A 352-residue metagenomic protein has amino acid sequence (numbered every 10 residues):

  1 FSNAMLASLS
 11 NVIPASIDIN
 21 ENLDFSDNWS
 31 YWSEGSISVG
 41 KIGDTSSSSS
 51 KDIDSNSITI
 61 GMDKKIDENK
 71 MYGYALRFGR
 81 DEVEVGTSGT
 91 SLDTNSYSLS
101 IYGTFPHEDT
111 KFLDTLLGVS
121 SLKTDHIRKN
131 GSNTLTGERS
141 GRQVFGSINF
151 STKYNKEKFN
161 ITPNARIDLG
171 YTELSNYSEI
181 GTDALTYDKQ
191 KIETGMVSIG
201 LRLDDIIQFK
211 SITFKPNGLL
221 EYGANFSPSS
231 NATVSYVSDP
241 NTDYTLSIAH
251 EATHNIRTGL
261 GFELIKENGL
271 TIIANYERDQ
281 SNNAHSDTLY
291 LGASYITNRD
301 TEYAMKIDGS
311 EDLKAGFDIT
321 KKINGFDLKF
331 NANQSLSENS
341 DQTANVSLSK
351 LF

Functional and structural regions predicted by a protein language model:
F1-W29, N298-A304: Outer-membrane beta-barrel biogenesis signature
F25-F352: Membrane translocator/pore-forming domains, dominated by Gram-negative outer-membrane beta-barrels
